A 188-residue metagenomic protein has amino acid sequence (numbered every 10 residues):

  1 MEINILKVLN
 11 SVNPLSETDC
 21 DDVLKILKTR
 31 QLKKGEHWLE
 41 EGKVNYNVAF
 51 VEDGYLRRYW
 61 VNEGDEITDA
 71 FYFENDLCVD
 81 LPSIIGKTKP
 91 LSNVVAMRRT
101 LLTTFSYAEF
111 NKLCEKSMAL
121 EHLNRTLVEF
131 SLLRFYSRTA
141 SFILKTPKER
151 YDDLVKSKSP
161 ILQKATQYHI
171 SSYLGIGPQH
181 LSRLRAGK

Functional and structural regions predicted by a protein language model:
M1-K28, S83: Cyclic nucleotide-binding regulatory module and flanking cytosolic helices
N4-I5, S131-A140: Short, Lys/Arg-enriched N-terminal segment that forms or immediately precedes the first helix of a structured domain
K28, H37, Y55-W60, L101-L102: Short beta-strand segments in beta-sandwich/barrel cores
G35, Y46-R57, E74-N75: Glycine- and acidic-residue-biased ligand/ion/polar-headgroup-sensing regions
W38-K43: Short phosphate-coordinating micro-motif centered on Lys-Gly-acidic
Y59, D80-L81, K112-L113, L154 (+1 more regions): Residues that scaffold the ATP/ADP-binding catalytic core of kinase and kinase-like folds
I67-E129: Cyclic-nucleotide recognition modules
K145-K188: Phosphate-/nucleic-acid-contacting segments
